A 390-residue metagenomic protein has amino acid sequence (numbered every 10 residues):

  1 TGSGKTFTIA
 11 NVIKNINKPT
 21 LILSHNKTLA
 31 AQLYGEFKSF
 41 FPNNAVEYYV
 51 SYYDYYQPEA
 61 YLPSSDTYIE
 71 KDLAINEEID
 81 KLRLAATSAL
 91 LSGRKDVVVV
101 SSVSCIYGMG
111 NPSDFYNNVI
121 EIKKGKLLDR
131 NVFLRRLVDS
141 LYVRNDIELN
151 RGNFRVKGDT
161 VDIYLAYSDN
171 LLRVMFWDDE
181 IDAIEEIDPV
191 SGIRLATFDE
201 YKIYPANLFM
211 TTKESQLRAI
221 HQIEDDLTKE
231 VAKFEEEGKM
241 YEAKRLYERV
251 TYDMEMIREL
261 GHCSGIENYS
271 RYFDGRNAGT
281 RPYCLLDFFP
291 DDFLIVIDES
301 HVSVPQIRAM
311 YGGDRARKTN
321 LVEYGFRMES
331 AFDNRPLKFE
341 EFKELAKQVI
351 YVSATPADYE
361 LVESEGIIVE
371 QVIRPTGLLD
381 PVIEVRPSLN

Functional and structural regions predicted by a protein language model:
T1-N390: ASCE RecA-like P-loop NTPase motor cores that couple ATP hydrolysis to mechanical translocation on nucleic acids
